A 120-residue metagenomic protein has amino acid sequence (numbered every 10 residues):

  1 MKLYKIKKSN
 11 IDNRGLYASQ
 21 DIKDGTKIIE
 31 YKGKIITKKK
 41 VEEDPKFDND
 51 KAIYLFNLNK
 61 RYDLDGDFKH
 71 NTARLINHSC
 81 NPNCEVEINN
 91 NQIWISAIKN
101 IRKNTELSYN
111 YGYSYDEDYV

Functional and structural regions predicted by a protein language model:
M1-V120: Conserved catalytic SET/PR domain of SAM-dependent protein methyltransferases, capturing the structural core that binds
